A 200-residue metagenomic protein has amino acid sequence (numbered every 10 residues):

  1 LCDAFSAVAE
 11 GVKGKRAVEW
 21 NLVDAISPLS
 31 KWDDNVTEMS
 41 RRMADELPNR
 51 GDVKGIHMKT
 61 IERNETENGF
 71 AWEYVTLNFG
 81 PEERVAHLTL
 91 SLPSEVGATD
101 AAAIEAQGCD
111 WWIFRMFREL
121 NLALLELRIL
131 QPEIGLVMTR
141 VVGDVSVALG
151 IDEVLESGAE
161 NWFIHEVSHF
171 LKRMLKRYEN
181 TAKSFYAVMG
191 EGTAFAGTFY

Functional and structural regions predicted by a protein language model:
L1-G108, V147-A148, G197-Y200: Amphipathic alpha-helical segments at domain termini/boundaries
A4, V8-A9, S27, K31 (+3 more regions): Alpha-helix capping and helix-loop boundary segments enriched in small/acidic/polar residues
F5, E10-G11, V142, F170-Y200: Glycine-rich beta-to-alpha active-site loop
L92-S94, P132-V145: Terminal presequence/propeptide segments associated with secretion/organelle targeting and zymogen/polyprotein
D100-D110, A148-G158, A182-G190: Glycine- and acidic
G108-I134: A short, well-ordered alpha-helical element
R140-L171: Glycine- (often His-adjacent) and acidic-residue-rich active-site loop that binds/positions the CoA thioester
